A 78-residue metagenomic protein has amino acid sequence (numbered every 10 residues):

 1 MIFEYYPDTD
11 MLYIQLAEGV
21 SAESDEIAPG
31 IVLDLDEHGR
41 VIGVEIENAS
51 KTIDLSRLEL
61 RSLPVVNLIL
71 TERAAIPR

Functional and structural regions predicted by a protein language model:
M1-R78: Small, basic N-terminal interaction modules of short regulatory proteins
